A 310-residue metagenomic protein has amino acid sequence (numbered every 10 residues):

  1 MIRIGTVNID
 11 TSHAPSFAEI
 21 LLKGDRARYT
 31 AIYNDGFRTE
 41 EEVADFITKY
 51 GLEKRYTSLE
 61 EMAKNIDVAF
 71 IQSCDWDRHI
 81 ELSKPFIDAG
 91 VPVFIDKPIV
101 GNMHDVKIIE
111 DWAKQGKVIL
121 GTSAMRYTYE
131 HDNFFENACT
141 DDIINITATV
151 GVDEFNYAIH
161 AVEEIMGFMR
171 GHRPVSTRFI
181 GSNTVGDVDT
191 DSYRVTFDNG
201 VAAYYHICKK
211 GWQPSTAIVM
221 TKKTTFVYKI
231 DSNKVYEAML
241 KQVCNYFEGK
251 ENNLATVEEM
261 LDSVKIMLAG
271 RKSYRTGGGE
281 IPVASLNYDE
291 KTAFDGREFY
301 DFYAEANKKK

Functional and structural regions predicted by a protein language model:
M1-A89, K114-Q115, G186-D189, F197 (+1 more regions): N-terminal glycine-/serine-/threonine-rich beta1-alpha1-beta2 phosphate-ribose binding loop of Rossmann-like
D10-S12, C74-D77, I99-V100, M125-T128 (+2 more regions): Short beta->alpha connector loops
A14, V43, H79, V106 (+5 more regions): A general structural signal for well-ordered alpha-helical segments in protein cores
T48-K49, K54, E61, V68-S73 (+1 more regions): C-terminal helix-rich "cap/oligomerization" subdomain common to oxidoreductases
I87-K97: Short alpha-beta junction capping motif
F94, V100-A158, K310: A contiguous active-site-proximal alpha/beta segment in oxidoreductase catalytic domains
I144-Q213, E258-D262: Rossmann-like dinucleotide-binding domain that binds NAD(P)(H)
G211-N252: Interdomain hinge/lid region at the active-site interface of Rossmann-like NAD(P)-dependent oxidoreductases
